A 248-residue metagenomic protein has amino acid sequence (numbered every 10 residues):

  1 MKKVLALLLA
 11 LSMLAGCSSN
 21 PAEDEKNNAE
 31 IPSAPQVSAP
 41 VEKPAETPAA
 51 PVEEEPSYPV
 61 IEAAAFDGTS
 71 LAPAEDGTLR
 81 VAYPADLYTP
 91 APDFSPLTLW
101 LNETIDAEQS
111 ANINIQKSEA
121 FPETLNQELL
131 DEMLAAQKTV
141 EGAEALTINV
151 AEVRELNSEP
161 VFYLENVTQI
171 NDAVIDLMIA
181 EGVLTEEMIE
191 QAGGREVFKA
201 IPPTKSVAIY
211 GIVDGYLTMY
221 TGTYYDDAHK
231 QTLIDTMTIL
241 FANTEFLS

Functional and structural regions predicted by a protein language model:
M1-V4, L8: Positively charged n-region of N-terminal signal peptides that target proteins for export
A6, S18-I105, T221-S248: N-terminal targeting sequences that direct proteins away from the cytosol to non-cytosolic compartments
L14-G16: C-terminal motif of bacterial Sec signal peptides marking the signal peptidase cleavage site
L79, P160, Y216-T218: Hydrophobic residues embedded in beta-strands of well-ordered beta-sheets
L101-D131: A short acidic-to-branched-hydrophobic micro-motif
Q116-T124, V150, T223-K230: Second-shell loop/turn segments in exported
L134-I209: Signature of long, low-cysteine stretches enriched in small and polar/charged residues
V207, G215-Y225: Short, well-ordered beta-strand elements
